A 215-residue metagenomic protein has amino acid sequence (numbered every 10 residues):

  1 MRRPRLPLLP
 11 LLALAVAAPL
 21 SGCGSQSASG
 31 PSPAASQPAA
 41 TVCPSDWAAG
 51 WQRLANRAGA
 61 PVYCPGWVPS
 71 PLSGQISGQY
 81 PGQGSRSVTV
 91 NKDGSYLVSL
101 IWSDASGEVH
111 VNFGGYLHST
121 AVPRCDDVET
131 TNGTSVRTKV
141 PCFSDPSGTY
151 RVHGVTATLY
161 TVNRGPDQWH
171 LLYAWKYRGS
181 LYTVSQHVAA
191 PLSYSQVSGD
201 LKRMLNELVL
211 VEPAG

Functional and structural regions predicted by a protein language model:
M1, P31, Y80-G82: Short amphipathic alpha-helical segments with coiled-coil-like heptad repeat character
M1-P10: Bacterial N-terminal signal peptides that target proteins for export
L11-V16: Gram-negative bacterial Sec-dependent N-terminal signal peptides
P19-G22: C-terminal motif of bacterial Sec signal peptides marking the signal peptidase cleavage site
G24-Q26: Bacterial signal peptide processing site
A28-Q37: N-terminal hydrophobic targeting segments that direct proteins to the cell envelope
A40-R178: Short, solvent-exposed recognition patches
R178-G215: Surface-exposed amphipathic alpha-helical segments
